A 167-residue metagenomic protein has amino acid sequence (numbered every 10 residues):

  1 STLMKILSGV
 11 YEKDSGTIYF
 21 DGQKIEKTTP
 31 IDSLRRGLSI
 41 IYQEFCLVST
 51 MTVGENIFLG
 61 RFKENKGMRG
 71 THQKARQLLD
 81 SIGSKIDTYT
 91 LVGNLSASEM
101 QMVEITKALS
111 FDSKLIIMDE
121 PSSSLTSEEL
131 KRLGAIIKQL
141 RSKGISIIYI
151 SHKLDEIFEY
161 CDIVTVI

Functional and structural regions predicted by a protein language model:
S1-I167: Glycine-rich phosphate-binding loops of nucleotide-dependent enzymes
